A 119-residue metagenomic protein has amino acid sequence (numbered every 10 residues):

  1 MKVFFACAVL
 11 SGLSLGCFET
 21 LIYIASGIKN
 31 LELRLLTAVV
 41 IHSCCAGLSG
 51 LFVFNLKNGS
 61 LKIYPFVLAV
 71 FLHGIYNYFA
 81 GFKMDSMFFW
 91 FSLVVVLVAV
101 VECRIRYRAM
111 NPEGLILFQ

Functional and structural regions predicted by a protein language model:
M1-L117: Transmembrane helix-loop-helix hairpins at the membrane interface of multi-pass integral membrane proteins
